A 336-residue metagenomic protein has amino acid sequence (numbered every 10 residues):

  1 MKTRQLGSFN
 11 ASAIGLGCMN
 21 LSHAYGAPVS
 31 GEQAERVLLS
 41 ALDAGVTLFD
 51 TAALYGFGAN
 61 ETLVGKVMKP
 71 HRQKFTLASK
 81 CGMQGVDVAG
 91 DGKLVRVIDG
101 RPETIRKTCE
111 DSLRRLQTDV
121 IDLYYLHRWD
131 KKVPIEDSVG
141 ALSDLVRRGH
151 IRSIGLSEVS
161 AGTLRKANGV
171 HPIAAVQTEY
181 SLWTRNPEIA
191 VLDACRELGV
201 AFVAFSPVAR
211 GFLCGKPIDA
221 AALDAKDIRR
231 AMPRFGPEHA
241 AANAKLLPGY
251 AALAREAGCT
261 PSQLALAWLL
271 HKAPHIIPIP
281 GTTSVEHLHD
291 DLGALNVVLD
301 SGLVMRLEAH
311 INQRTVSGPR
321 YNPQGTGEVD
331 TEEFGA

Functional and structural regions predicted by a protein language model:
M1, E197, A225-A252, E256 (+3 more regions): Terminal-tail/helix-coil boundary detector
M1-S79, A225, E333-A336: N-terminal binding-site loop/beta-alpha segment at the start of enzyme catalytic domains that lines or forms
L6, L16, A34, F49 (+13 more regions): Conserved, mostly hydrophobic/aromatic
F9-I14, G45-L48, H71-F75, T118-D122 (+5 more regions): Short, well-ordered coil/turn segments that N-cap beta-strands
M19-L21, A52-L54, K80-Q84, L126-W129 (+4 more regions): Active-site beta-loop-alpha junctions enriched in small/polar residues
L38, E61, G65, C109-L113 (+7 more regions): Generic structural signal for well-ordered alpha-helices, preferentially at hydrophobic/aromatic core positions
V88-N186, A190, A201: Glycine/proline-rich, positively charged, aromatic-decorated active-site loop/lid region on the catalytic face
P187-A225, T260: Aromatic-lined glycan-binding groove of carbohydrate-active enzymes
